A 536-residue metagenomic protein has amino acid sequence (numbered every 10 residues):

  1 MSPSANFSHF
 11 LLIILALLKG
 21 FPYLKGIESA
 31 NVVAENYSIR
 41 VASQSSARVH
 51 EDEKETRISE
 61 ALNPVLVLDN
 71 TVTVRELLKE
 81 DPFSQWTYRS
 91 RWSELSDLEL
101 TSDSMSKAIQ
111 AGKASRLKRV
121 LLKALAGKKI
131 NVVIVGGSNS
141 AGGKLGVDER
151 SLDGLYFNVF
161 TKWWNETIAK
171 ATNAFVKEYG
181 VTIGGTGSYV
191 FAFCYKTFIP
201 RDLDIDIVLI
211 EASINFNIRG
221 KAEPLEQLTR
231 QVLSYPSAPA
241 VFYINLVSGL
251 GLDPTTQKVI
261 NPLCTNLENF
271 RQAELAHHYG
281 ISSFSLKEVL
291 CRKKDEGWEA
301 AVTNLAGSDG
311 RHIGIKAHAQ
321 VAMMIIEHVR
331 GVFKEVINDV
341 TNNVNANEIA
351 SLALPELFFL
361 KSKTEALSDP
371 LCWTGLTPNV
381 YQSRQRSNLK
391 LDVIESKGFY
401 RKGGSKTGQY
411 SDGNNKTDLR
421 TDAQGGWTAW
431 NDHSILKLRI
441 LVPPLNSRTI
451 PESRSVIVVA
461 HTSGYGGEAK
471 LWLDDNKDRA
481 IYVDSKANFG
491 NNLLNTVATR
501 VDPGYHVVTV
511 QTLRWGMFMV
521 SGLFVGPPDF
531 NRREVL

Functional and structural regions predicted by a protein language model:
M1-A30: N-terminal signal-anchor transmembrane helix specifying type II single-pass membrane topology of secretory-pathway
Q85-G180, C194-D204, I450, V456-W472 (+3 more regions): Serine-esterase "nucleophile elbow" of acetyl-processing enzymes
T87, D339-T449, D529-L536: Glycan-recognition and processing domains
S96-L100, N139, L145, K177-K196 (+3 more regions): Cell-envelope and extracellular/periplasmic
S115-V120, S188-P200, E223-Q231, L267-R271: Alpha-helical scaffolding within the catalytic cores of extracellular/periplasmic polymer-degrading hydrolases
V133, G280, E299-L360: Histidine-centered active-site loop/cap adjacent to the catalytic His in serine esterases/O-acetyl transfer systems
G249-E288: Substrate-gating cap/lid alpha-helix
P503-Y505, L513-L536: Exposed low-complexity, polar/acidic, P/S/T/G-rich flexible segments that act as propeptides, protease-susceptible
